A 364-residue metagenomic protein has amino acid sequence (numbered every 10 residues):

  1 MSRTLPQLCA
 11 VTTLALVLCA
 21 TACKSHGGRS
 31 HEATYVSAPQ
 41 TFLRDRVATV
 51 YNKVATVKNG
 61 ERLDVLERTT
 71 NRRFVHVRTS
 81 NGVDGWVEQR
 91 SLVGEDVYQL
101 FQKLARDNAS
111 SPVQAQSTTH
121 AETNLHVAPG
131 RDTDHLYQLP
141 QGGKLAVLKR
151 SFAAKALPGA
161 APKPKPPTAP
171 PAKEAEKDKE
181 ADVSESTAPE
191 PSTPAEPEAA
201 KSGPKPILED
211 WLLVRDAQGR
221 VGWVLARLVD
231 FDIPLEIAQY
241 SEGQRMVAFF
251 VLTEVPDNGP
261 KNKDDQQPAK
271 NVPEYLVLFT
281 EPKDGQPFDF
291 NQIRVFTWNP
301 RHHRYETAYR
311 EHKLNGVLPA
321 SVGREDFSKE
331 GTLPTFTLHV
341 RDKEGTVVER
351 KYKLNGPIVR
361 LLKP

Functional and structural regions predicted by a protein language model:
M1-T12: Bacterial N-terminal signal peptides that target proteins for export
C19-A22: C-terminal motif of bacterial Sec signal peptides marking the signal peptidase cleavage site
K24-H26: Bacterial signal peptide processing site
S30-K53, K58: Post-signal peptide N-terminal segment of mature Sec-exported envelope proteins
K53-E88, Y137-R227: SH3/SH3-like beta-barrel superfamily modules
D84-E122, R131, T168, P204 (+1 more regions): Pro/Ala/Gly-rich low-complexity, hydrophilic intrinsically disordered segments
K144-V147, K179, G203, I237 (+1 more regions): Acidic, small-residue rich beta-repeat scaffolds with periodic aromatic anchors
V272-Q286, T332-D342: Short beta-strand elements that form the blades of beta-propeller/WD-repeat-like and other beta-sheet-rich scaffold
